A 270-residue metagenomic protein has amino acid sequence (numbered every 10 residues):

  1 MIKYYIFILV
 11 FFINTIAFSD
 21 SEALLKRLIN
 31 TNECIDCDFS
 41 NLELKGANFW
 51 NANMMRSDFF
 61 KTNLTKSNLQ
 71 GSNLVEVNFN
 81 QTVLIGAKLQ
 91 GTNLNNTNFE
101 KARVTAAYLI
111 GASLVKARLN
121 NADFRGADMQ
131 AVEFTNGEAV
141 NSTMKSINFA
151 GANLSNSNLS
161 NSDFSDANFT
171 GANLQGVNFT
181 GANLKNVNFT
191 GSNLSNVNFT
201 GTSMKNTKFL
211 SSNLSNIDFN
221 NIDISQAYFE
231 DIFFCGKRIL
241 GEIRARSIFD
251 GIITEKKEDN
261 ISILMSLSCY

Functional and structural regions predicted by a protein language model:
M1-Y4: Positively charged n-region of N-terminal signal peptides that target proteins for export
I6-F11: Hydrophobic helical h-region of N-terminal Sec-dependent signal peptides in bacterial secretory/periplasmic proteins
N14-I16: N-terminal signal peptide c-region/cleavage motif recognized by signal peptidases
D20-Y270: Tandem repeat scaffolds
